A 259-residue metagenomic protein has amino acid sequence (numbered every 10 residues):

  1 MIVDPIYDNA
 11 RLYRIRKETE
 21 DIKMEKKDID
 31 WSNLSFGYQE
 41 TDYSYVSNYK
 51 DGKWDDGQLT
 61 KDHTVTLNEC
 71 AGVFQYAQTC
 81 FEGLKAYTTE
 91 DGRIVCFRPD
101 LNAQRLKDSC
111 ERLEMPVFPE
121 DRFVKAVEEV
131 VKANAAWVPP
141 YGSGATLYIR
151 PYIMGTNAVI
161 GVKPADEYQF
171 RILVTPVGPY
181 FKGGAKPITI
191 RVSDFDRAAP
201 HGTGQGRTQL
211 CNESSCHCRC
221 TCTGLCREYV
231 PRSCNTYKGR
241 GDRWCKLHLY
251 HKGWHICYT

Functional and structural regions predicted by a protein language model:
I2-R227: Conserved alpha/beta cores of soluble small-molecule-handling proteins
G202-T259: Glycine-rich phosphate/ribose-binding loops and adjacent secondary-structure elements that form binding surfaces
